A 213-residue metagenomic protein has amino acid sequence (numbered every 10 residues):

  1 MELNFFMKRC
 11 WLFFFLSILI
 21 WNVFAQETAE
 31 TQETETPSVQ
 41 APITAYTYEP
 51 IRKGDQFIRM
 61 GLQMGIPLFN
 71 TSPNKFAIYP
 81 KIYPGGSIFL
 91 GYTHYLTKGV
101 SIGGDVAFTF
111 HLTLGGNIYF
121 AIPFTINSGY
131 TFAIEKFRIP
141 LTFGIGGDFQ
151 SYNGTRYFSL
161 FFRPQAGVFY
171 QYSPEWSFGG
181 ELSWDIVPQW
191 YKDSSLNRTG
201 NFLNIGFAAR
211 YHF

Functional and structural regions predicted by a protein language model:
M1-K8: N-terminal secretory signal peptides that target proteins for export/translocation
F5, T28-A29, P174: Residue-level recognition of alpha-helix boundary/capping or hinge positions
F13-I20: Bacterial N-terminal signal peptides
A25-H94, N204-F213: Short glycine/proline- and aromatic-enriched beta-strand/turn motifs that initiate or cap beta-hairpins
I51-F57, Y79-G85, G115-P123, T155-F161 (+1 more regions): Transmembrane beta-barrel outer-membrane domains
I66-L68, G86-F162, Y170-W176, R210-F213: Gram-negative (and chloroplast) outer-membrane scaffold detector with strong preference for beta-barrel transmembrane
P67-Y79, L114, F162-F213: Predominantly the C-terminal beta-signal and adjacent terminal strand-loop region of outer-membrane beta-barrel
